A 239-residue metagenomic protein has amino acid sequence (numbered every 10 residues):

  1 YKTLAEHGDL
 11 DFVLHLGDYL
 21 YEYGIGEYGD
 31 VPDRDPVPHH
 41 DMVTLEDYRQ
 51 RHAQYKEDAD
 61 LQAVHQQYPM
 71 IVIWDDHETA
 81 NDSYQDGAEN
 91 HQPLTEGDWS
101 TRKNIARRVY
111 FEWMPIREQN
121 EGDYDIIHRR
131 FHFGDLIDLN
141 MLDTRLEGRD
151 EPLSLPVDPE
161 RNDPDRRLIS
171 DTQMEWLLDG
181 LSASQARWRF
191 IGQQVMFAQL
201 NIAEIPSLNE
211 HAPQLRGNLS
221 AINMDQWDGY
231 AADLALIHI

Functional and structural regions predicted by a protein language model:
Y1-H238: Metal-dependent phosphoester/phosphodiester hydrolase catalytic core
